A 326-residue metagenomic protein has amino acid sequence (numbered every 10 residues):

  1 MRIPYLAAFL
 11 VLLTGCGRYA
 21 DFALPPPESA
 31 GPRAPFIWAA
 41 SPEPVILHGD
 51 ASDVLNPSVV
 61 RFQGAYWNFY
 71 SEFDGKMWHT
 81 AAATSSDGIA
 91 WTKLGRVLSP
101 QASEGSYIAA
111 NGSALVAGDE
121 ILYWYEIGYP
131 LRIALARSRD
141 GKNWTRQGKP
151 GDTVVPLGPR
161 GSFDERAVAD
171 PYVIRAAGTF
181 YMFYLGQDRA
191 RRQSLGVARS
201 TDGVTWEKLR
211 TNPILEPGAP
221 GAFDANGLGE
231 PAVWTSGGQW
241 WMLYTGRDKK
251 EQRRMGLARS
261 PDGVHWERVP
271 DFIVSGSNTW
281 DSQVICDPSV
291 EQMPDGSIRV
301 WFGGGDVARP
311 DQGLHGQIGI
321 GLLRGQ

Functional and structural regions predicted by a protein language model:
Y5-G15: Bacterial N-terminal signal peptides
C16-Q326: Carbohydrate-active catalytic/glycan-binding domains of CAZyme proteins, especially the secreted or lumenal ectodomains
